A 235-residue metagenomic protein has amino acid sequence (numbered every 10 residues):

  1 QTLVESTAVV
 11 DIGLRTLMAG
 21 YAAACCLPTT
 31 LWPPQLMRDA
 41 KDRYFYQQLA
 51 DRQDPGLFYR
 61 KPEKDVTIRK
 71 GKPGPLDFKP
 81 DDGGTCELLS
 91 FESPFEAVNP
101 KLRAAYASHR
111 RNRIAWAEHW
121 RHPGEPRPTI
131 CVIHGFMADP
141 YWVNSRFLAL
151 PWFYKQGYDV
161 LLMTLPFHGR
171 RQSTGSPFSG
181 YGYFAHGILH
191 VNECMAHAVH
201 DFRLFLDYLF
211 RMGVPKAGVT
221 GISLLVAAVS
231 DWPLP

Functional and structural regions predicted by a protein language model:
Q1-L102, H109: N-terminal targeting or regulatory segments adjacent to alpha/beta-hydrolase or S9 domains
D77-F78, K101-A107, E118-R121, P140-P151: Catalytic micro-motifs at enzyme active sites that drive phosphoryl/nucleotidyl and oxygen chemistry
S93-F95, R121-P123, H134-M137, F167 (+1 more regions): Short, flexible loop/turn elements at secondary-structure junctions
H109-A115, R121-I130, K155: Proline/glycine-enriched tight loop/beta-turn segments at coil->beta junctions that connect or precede beta-strands
W120, A196-V199, L204-D207: Structured catalytic core of nucleotide-sugar glycosyltransferases
V132-H197: Cap/lid segment of the alpha/beta-hydrolase catalytic domain
H190-D201, T220-L224: Short, contiguous, pocket-lining structural segments that sit at or immediately flank catalytic/ligand-binding sites
L204-P235: Primarily recognizes the serine-hydrolase "nucleophile elbow" in alpha/beta-hydrolase and SGNH/GDSL folds
